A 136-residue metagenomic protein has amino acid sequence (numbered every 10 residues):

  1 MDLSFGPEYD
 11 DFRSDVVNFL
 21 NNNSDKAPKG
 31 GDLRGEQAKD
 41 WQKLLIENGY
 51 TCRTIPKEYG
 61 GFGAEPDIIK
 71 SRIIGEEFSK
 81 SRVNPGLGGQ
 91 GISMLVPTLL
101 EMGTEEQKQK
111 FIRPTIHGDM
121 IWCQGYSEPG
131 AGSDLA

Functional and structural regions predicted by a protein language model:
M1-D2, N21-N23: Generic N-terminal amphipathic, Lys/Arg-enriched alpha-helix
M1-R13: Intrinsic disorder at enzyme termini
Y9, L20, T104: Residue-level signal for inorganic ion chemistry
F12, V16, N23-S24: N-terminal accessory segments
D25-A136: Glycine-rich flavin
